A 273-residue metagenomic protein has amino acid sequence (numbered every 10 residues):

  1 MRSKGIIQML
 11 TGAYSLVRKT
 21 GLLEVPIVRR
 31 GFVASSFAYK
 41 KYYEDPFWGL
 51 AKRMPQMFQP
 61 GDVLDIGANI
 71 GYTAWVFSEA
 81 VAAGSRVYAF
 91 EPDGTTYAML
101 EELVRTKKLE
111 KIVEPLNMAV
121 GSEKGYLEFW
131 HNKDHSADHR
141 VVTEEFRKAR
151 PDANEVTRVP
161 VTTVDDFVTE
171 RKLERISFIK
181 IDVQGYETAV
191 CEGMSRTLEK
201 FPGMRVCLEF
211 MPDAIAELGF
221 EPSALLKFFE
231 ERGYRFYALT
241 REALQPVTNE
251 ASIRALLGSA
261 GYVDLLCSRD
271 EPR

Functional and structural regions predicted by a protein language model:
M1-I112, P151-A153, T169-L173, A238-R273: S-adenosyl-L-methionine
K40-L64, Y126-E128, V142-F201, A214-F220 (+1 more regions): Short internal loop-to-helix segment that lines adenine-nucleotide cofactor pockets
N69, T73, G121, Y186: Conserved glycine-rich SAM-binding loop
F77-A82, M194-P202, F229-E231: Short, conserved loop/helix-junction motifs that constitute active-site signature segments in enzyme catalytic cores
E101-T163: S-adenosyl-L-methionine
P202-F210: Conserved beta-strand signature within the Rossmann-like core of class I S-adenosyl-L-methionine
P222-R235: Conserved Class I S-adenosyl-L-methionine
